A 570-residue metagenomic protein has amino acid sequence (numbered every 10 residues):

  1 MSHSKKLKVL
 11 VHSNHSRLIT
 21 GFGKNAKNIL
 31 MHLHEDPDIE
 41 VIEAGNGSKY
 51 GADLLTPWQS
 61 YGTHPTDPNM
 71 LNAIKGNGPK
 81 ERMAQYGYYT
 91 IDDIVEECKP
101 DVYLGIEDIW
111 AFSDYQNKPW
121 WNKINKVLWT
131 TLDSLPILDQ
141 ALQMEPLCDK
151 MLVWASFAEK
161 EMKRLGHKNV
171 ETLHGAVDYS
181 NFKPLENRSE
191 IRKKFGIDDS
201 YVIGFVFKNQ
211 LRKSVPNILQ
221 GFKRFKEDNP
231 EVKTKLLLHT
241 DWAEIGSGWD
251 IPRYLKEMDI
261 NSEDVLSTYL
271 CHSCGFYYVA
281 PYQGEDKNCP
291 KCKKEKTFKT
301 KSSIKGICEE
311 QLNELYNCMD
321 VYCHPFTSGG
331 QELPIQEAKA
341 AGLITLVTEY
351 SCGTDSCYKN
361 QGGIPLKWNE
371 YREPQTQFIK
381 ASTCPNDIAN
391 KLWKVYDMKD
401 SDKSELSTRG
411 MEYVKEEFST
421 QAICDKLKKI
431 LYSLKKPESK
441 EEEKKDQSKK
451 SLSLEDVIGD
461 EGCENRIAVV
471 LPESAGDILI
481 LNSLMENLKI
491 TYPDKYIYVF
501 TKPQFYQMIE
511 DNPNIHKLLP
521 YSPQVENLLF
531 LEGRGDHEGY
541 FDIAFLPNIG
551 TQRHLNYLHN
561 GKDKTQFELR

Functional and structural regions predicted by a protein language model:
V9-V11, I197-K213, L219-F222, L236-L238 (+1 more regions): Conserved donor-binding/catalytic core segment of Leloir-type glycosyltransferases
G23-N28, Q210-R224, W249: A conserved mid-protein helix/loop that constitutes part of the nucleotide-sugar donor-binding site
F157, A176: Carbohydrate-associated surface elements
G248-E310, E314: Nucleotide-activated donor-binding/catalytic signature segment of Leloir-type glycosyltransferases, i.e., the conserved
T327: Aromatic "clamp/platform" in nucleotide-sugar-dependent glycosyltransferases that forms part of the donor/acceptor
T354-K394: Change "using UDP/GDP/dTDP sugars" to "using nucleotide sugars
K394, S401-E417: A short, well-ordered alpha-helix in the C-terminal region of glycosyltransferases
S439-R570: Catalytic machinery of carbohydrate-active enzymes, primarily nucleotide-sugar-dependent glycosyltransferases
